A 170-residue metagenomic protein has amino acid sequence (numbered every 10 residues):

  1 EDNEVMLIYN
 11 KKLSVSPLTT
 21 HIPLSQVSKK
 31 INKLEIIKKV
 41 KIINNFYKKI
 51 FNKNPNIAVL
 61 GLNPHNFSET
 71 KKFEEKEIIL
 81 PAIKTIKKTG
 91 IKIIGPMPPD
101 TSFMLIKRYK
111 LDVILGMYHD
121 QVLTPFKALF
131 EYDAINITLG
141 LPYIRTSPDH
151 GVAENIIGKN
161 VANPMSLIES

Functional and structural regions predicted by a protein language model:
E1-S170: Anion-binding alpha/beta catalytic cores of soluble intermediary-metabolism enzymes, centered on
